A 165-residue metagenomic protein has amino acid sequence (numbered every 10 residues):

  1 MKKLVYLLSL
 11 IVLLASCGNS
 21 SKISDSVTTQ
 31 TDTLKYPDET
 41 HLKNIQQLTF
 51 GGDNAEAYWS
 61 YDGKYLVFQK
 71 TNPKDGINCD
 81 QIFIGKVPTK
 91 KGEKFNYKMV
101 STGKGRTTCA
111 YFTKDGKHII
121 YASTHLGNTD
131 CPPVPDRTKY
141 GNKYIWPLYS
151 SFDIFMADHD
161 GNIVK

Functional and structural regions predicted by a protein language model:
L14-S16: C-terminal motif of bacterial Sec signal peptides marking the signal peptidase cleavage site
I23-K43, F152: Blade/loop signatures of beta-propeller domains
I45-L48, Y97-V100, V164-K165: A short beta-strand motif characteristic of beta-propeller blades
F50-D53, Q69-F83, S101-T107, A122-I154: A flexible loop/linker signature enriched in serine peptidases of the S9 family
Y61-D62, K114-D115: Residue-level detector of Asp-centered blade-edge/turn motifs that repeat once per structural unit in beta-propeller
G63-V67, I119: Hydrophobic beta-strand positions that form the internal "hydrophobic ladder" of WD40/Gbeta-like beta-propeller blades
V87-K90, D158-N162: Short loop/turn segments that connect beta-strands within beta-propeller blades
